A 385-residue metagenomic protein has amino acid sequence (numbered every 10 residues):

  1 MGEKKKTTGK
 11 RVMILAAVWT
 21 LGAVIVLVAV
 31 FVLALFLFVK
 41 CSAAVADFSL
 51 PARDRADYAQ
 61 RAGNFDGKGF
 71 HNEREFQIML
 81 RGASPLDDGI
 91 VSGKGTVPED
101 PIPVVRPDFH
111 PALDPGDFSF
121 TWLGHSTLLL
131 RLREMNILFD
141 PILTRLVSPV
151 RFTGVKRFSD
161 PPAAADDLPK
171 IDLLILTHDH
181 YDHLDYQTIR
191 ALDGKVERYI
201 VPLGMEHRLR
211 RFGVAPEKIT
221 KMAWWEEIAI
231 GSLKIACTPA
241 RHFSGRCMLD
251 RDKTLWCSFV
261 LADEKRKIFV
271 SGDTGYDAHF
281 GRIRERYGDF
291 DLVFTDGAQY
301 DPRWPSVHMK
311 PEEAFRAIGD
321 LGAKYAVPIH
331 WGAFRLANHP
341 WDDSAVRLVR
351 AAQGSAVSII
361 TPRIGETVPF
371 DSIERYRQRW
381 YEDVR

Functional and structural regions predicted by a protein language model:
G2-G154, P161-A165, D263-G272, D291-A298 (+1 more regions): Metallo-beta-lactamase
L15, W19, L27, F31 (+7 more regions): Cap/insert and terminal regions of metallo-dependent hydrolase folds
R55-A62, F152-I200, G288-F294: Active-site metal-binding motif and surrounding structural segment of the metallo-beta-lactamase
K94-P115, P202-R266, R347-T367, D371-E374: Metallo-beta-lactamase
T127-R131, A229-D289, P305, M309-E313: Catalytic core of the metallo-beta-lactamase
F139-D140, R198-I200, P216-W224, D291-D296: Short hydrophobic/aromatic-enriched beta-strand-loop microsegments
L143-D160, F243-R251, D301-V307, R335: Acidic/histidine-rich helix-loop elements that form or flank divalent-metal/phosphate-binding sites at the catalytic
D185-G194, L336-V346, S372: Metal-dependent catalytic neighborhoods of phosphoester/phosphodiester hydrolases
